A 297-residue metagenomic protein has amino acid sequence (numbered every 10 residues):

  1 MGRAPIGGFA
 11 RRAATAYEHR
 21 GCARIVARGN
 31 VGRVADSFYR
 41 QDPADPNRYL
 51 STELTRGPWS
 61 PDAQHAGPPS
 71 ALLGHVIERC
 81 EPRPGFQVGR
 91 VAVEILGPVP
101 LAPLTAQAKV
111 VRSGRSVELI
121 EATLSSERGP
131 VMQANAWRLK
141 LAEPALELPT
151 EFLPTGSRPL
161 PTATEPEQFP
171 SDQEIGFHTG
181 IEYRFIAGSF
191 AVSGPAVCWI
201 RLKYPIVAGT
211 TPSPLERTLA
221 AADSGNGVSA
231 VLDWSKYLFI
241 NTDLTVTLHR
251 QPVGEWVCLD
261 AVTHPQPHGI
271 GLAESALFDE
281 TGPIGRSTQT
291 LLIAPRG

Functional and structural regions predicted by a protein language model:
I25-G297: Terminal targeting signals and extreme-terminal segments of soluble enzymes
